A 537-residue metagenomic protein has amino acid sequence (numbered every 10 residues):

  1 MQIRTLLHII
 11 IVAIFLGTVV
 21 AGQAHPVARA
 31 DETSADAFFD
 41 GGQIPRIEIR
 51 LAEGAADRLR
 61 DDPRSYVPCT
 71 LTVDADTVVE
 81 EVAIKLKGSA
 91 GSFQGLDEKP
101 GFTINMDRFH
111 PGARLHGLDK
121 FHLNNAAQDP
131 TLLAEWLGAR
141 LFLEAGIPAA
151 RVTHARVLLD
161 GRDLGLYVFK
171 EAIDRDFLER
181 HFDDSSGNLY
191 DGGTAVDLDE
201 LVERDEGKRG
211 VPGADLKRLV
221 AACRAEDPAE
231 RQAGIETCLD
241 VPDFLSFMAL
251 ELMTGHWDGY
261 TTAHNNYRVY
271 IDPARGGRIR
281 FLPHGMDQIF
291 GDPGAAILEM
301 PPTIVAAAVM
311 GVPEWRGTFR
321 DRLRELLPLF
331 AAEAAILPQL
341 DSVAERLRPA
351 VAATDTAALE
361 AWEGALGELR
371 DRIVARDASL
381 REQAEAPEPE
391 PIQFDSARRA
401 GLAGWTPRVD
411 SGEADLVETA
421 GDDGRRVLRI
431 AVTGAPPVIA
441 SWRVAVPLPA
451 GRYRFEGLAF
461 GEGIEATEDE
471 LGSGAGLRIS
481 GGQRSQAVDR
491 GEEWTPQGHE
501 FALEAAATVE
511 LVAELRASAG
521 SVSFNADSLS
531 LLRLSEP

Functional and structural regions predicted by a protein language model:
M1-T5: Positively charged n-region of N-terminal signal peptides that target proteins for export
L7, A30-D31, I49, A113 (+10 more regions): Alpha-helical protein-protein interaction elements
H8-V19: Bacterial N-terminal signal peptides
G17, E32-S34, F121, V409 (+1 more regions): Short acidic/polar alpha-helix capping motifs at helix-coil junctions
T18, G259-Y260, A397, L531: Intrinsically disordered, low-complexity serine/threonine-rich segments
T18-A21, G491: Residue-level detector of alpha-helical hydrophobic segments embedded in or interacting with membranes
Q23-P391: Phosphate/dinucleotide-binding and metal-coordinating scaffold of catalytic cores in nucleotide-dependent enzymes
A386-P537: Extracellular and organelle-lumenal recognition/adhesion modules and their flexible linkers in secreted
